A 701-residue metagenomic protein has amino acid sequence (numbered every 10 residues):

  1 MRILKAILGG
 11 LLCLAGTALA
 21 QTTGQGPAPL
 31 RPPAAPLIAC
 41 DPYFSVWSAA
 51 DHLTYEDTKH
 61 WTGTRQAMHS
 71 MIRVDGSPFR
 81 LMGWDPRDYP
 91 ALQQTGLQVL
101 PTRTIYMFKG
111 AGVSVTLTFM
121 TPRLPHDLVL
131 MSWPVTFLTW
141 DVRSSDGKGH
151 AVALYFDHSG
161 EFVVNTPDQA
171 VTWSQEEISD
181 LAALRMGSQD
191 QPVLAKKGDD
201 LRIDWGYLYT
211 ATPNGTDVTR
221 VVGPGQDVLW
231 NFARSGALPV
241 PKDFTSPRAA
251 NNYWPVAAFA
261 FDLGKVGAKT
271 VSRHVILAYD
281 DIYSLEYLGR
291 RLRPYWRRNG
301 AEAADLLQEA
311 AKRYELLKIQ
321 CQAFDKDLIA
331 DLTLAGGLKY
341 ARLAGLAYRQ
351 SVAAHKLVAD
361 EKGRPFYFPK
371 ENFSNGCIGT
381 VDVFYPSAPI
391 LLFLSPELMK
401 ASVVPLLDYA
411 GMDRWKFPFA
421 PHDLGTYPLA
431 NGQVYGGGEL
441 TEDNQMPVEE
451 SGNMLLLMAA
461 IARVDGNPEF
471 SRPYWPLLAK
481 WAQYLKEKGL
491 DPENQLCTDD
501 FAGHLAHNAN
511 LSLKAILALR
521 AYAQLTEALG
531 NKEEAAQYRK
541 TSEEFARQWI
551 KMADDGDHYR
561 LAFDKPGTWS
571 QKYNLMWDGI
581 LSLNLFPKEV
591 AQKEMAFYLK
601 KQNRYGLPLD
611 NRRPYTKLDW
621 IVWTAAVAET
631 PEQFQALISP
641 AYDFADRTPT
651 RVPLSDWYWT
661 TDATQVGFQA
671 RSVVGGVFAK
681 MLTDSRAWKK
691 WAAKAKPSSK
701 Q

Functional and structural regions predicted by a protein language model:
K5-T17: Bacterial N-terminal signal peptides
A20-A35, R123-L130, D141-G379, K400 (+2 more regions): Acidic/polar, glycine-enriched structural segments that form the non-catalytic walls/loops of the carbohydrate-binding
R31-L53, K59, M454, A528-L529 (+2 more regions): C-terminal capping/lid segments that line or modulate ligand- or cofactor-binding pockets
C40-A111, K197-G236: An extended acidic
S45-A50, S70-I72, F108, T139-S145 (+9 more regions): Well-ordered alpha-helical scaffold segments within catalytic/enzyme domains
T116-L117, Y340-D360, G379, F417-P418 (+7 more regions): Aromatic-lined, polymer-binding surfaces characteristic of secreted/periplasmic polysaccharide-degrading enzymes
I178-V240, E371-V383, P389-P396, L407-A410 (+8 more regions): Extended ligand-binding clefts on enzyme/binding-domain cores
R297-K318, G376-D491, N508-T526: Aromatic-rich carbohydrate-recognition surfaces in CAZymes
